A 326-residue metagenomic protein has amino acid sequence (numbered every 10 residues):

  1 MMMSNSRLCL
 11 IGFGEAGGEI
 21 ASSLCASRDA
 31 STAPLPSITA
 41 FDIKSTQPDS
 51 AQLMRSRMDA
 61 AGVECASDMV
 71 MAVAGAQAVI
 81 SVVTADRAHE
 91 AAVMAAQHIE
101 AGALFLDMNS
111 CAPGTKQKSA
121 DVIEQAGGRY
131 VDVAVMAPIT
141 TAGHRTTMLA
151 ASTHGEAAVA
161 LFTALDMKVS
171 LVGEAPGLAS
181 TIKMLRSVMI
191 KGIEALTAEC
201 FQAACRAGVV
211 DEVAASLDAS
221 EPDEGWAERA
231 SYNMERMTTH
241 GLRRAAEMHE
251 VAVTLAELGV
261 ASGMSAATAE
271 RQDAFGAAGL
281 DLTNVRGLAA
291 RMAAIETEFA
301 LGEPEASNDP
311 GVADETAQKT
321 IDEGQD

Functional and structural regions predicted by a protein language model:
M1-A74: NAD(P)+-binding Rossmann beta1-loop-alpha1 motif at the extreme N-terminus of oxidoreductases
F13, S81-T84, M108-N109, A151 (+2 more regions): Glycine- and other small-residue-rich loops at beta-strand/loop junctions that grip anionic moieties
S37, E64, L104, R129 (+1 more regions): Conserved beta-strand segments of alpha/beta enzyme cores
V70-S81, A85-R129: Rossmann-fold NAD(P) dinucleotide-binding segment
A88, C111-A112, K116-K191: Rossmann-fold dinucleotide-binding core
I182-L288: Helical "substrate-binding/catalytic lid" subdomain of Rossmann-like NAD(P)-dependent dehydrogenases/reductases
F275-G311, A317-D326: NAD(P)-dependent dehydrogenase/reductase Rossmann-like domain
